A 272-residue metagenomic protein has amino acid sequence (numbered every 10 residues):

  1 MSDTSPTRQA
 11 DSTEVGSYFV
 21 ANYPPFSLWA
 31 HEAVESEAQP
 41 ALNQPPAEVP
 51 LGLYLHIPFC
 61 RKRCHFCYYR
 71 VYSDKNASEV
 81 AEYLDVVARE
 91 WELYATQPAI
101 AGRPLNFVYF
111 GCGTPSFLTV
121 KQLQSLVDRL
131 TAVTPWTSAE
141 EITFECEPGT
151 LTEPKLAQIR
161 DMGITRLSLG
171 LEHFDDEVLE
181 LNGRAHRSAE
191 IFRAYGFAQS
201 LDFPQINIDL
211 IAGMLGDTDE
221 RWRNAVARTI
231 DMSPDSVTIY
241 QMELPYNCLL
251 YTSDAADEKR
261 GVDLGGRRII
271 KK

Functional and structural regions predicted by a protein language model:
M1-G52, R61, A101: Flexible, acidic/Gly-rich N-terminal and inter-domain linker regions that tether and position cofactor-handling modules
G52, H65, I142: Divalent metal-dependent hydrolysis catalytic cores, especially in the metallo-beta-lactamase
L55: Short active-site neighborhood of thiol/selenol oxidoreductases, capturing the structured segment around
P58-Y69: Local cysteine-cluster metal-coordination motifs and their immediate loop/turn environment, predominantly Fe-S cluster
C67, L181-N182, L264-G265: Residue-level signal for well-ordered alpha-helical positions
V71-I100, P104-S253: Conserved non-cysteine loop/helix-boundary elements of the Radical SAM core domain that shape
Y251-E258, K272: Conserved small/polar residues in nucleotide/adenosyl-binding loops
V262-K272: Hydrophobic alpha-helical segments, chiefly the membrane-spanning helices and signal/signal-anchor peptides
